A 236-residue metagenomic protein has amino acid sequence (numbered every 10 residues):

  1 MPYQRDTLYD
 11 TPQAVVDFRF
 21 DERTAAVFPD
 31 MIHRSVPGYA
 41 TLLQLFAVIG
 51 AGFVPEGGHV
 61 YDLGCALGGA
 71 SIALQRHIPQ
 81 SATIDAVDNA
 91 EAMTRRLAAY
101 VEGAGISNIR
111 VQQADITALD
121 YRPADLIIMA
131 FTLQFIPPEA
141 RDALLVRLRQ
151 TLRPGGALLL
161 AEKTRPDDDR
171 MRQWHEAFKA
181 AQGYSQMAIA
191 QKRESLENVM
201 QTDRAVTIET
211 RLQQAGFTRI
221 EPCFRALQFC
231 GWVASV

Functional and structural regions predicted by a protein language model:
G38-E56: Conserved alpha-helix/loop element of class I SAM-dependent methyltransferases that forms part of the SAM/SAH-binding
G57-A66: Conserved class I S-adenosyl-L-methionine
Y61, A70-T117: Class I SAM-dependent methyltransferase SAM/SAH-binding core
T117-I127: A short acidic, Gly/Pro-enriched loop at the edge of an enzyme's catalytic core that lines a small-molecule cofactor
D125-A140: A short SAM/SAH-binding and catalytic strip from SAM-dependent methyltransferases
D142-P154: A short glycine-rich, Lys/Arg-flanked "PGG" loop and its adjoining helix->strand segment in the class I
G155-E162: Conserved beta-strand signature within the Rossmann-like core of class I S-adenosyl-L-methionine
K163-Q214: C-terminal alpha-helical "lid/dimerization" subdomain adjacent to the S-adenosyl-L-methionine
